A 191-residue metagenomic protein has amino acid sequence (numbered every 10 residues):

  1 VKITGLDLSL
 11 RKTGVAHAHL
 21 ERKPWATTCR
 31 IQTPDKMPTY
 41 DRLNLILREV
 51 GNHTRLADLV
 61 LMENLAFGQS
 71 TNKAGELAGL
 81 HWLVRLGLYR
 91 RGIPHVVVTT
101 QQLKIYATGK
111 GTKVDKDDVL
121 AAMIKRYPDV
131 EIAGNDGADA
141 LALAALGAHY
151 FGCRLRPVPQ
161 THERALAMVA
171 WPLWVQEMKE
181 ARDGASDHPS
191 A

Functional and structural regions predicted by a protein language model:
V1-A191: Phosphate- and other anionic-substrate recognition elements at nucleic-acid/protein interfaces
